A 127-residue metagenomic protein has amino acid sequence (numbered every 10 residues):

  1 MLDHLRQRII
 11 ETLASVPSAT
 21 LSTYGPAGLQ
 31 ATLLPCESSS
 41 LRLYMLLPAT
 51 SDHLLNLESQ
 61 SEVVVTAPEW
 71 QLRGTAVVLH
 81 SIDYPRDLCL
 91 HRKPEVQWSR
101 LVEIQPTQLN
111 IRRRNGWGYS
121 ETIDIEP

Functional and structural regions predicted by a protein language model:
M1-L2, P68-P127: Charged, gly/pro-rich active-site loop segments
L2-Q7, L47: Charged, amphipathic alpha-helical segments
E11-G25, E62-V65: A short, Trp-centered hydrophobic/proline-enriched beta-strand micro-motif
E11-S15, L47-P48, G116-I123: Conserved functional hotspots at enzyme active or ligand-binding sites that engage polyanionic ligands
L29, L41-Y44, L109: Hydrophobic residues embedded in beta-strands of well-ordered beta-sheets
L33-P35, L101: Short, surface-exposed charged micro-motifs
P35-W70: A short mixed-secondary-structure module that forms the rim of ligand-binding clefts
